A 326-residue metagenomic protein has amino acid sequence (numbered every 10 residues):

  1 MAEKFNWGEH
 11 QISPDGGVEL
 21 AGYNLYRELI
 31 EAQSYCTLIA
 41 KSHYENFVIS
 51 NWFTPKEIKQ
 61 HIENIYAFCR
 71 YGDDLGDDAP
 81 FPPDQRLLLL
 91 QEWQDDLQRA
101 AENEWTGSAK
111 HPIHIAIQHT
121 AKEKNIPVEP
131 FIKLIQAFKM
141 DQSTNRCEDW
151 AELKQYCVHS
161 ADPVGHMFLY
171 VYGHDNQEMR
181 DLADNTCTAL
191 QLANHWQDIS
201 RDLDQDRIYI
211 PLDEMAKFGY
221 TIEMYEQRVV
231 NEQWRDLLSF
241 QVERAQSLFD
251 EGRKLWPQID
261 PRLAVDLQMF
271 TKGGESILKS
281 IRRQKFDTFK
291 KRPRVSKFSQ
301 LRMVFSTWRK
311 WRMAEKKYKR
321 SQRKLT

Functional and structural regions predicted by a protein language model:
M1-Q191, W196, S200-T326: Catalytic cores of Mg2+-dependent Asp-rich isoprenoid enzymes
